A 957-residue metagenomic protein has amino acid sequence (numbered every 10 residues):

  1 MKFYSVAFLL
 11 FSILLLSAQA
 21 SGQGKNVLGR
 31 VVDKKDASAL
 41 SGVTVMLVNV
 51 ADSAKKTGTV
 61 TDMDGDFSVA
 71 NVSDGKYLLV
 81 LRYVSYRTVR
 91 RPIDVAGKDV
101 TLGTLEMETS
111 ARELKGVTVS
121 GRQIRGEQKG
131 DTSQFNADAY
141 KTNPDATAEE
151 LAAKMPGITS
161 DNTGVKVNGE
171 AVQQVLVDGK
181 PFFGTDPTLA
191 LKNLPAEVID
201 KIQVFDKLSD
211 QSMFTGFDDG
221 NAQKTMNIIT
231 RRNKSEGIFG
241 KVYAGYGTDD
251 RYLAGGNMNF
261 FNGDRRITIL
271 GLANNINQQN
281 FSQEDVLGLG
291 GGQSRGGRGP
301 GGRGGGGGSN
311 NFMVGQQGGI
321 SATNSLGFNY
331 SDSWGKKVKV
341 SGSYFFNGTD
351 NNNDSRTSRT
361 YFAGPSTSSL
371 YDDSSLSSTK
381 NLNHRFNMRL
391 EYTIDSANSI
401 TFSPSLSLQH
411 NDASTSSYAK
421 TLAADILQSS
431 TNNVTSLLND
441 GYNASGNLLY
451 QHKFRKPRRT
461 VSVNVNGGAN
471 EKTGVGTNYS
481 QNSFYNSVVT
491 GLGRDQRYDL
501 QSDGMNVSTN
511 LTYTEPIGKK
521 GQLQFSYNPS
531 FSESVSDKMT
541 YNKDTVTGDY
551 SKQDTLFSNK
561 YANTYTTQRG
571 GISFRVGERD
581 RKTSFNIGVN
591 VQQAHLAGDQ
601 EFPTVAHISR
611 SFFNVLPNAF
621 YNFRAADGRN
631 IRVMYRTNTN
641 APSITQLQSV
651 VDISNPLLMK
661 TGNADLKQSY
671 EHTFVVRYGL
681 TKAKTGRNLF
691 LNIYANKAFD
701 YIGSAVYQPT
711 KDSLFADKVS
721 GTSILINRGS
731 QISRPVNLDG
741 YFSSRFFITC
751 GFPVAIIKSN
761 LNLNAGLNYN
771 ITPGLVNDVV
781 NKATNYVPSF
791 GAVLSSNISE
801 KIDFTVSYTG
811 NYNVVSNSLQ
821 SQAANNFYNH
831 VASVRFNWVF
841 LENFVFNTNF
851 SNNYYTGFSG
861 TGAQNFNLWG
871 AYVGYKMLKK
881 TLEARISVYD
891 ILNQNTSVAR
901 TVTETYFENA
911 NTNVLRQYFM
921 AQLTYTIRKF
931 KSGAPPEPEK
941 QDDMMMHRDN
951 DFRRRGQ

Functional and structural regions predicted by a protein language model:
Q23, D64-D66, R87, A111 (+19 more regions): Membrane-proximal, glycine/serine-rich, low-complexity loop/turn segments characteristic of large bacterial
K35-N49: Short, ordered, surface-exposed loop/turn motifs in non-cytosolic proteins
S38-S41, S68-K76, V84: Short Pro-Gly-centered beta-turn/loop motif in secreted/extracellular proteins
N49-A54, K76-P92: A short, solvent-exposed loop/turn motif at the edges and junctions of modular extracellular/periplasmic domains
V50-D66: Short, acidic Ser/Thr/Gly-rich low-complexity loop/linker segments typical of extracellular and cell-surface proteins
T215-G216, F281-V286, N353-S369, S378 (+15 more regions): Outer-membrane beta-barrel translocator domains and adjoining extracellular loop/strand segments of Gram-negative
S374, N506-S508, T540, S551-Y561 (+3 more regions): Outer membrane beta-barrel strand-and-loop segments of large Gram-negative receptors, especially TonB-dependent
Q522-D627, N813, S818-A823: Signature of Gram-negative outer-membrane beta-barrel scaffolds
